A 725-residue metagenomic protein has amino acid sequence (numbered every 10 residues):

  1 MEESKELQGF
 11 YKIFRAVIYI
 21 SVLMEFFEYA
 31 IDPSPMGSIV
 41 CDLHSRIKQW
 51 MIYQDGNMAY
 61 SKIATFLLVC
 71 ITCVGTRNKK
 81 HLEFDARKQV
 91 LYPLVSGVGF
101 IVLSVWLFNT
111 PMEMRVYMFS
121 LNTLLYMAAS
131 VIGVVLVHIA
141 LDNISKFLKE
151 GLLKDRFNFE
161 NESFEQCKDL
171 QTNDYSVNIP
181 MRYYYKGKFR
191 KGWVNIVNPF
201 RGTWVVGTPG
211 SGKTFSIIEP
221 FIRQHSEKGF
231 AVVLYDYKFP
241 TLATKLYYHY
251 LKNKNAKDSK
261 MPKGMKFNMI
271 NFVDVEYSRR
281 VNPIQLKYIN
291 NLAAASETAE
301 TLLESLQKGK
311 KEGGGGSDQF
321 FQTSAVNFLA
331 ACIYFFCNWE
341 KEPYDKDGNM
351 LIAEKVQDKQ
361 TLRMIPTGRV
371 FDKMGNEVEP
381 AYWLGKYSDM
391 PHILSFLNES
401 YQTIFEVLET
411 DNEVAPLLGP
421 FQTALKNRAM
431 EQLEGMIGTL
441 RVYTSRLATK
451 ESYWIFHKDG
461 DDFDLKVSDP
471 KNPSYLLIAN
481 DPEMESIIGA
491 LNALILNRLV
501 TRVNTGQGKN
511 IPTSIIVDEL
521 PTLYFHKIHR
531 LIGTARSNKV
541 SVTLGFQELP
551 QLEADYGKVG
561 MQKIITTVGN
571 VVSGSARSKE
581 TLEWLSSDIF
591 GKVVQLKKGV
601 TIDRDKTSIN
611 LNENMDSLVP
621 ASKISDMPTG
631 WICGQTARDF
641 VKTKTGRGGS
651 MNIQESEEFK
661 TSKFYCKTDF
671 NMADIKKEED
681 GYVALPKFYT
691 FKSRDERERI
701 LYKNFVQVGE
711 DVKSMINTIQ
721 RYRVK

Functional and structural regions predicted by a protein language model:
M1-S211, F215, P220, K228 (+3 more regions): Basic- and hydrophobic-enriched, low-structure N-terminal and domain-boundary segments that flank ATP-binding catalytic
I13, V17-I18, H249, L531 (+1 more regions): Residues in and immediately flanking transmembrane alpha helices
E25, P35, S145-L153, V194-V540 (+4 more regions): P-loop NTPase motor domains
F27-I31, L611, R638, R647-G649: N-terminal structured subdomain of primase-like DNA metabolism proteins
V69-C73, R77, G97, G489-N497 (+2 more regions): Hydrophobic alpha-helical segments involved in membrane association or supramolecular assembly
M261, I565-T566, D626-P628, E655-E658 (+1 more regions): A short, structural micro-pattern
I532-T534, N538-S541, G545-T636: Conserved ATP-driven motor cores of ASCE-family P-loop NTPases powering translocation/secretion/packaging/pilus
M651-N652, S656-I675: Low-complexity, glycine/alanine/valine/leucine- and proline-rich hydrophobic stretches
